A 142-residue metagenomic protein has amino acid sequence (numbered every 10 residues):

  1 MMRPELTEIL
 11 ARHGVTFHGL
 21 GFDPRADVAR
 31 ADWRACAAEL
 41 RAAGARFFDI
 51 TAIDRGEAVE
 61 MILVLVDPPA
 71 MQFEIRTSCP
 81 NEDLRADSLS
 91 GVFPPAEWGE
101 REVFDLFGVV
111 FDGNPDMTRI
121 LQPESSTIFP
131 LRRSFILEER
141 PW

Functional and structural regions predicted by a protein language model:
M1-W142: Terminal low-complexity/charged segments
